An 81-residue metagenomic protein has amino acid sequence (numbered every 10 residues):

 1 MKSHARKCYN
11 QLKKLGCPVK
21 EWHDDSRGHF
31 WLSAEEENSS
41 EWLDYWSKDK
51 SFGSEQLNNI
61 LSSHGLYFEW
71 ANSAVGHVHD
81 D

Functional and structural regions predicted by a protein language model:
M1-E41: An N-terminal amphipathic alpha-helical segment
M1-S3, H77-D81: Short intrinsically disordered terminal tails
D25-A74, D80: Acidic, low-complexity, intrinsically disordered interaction modules
